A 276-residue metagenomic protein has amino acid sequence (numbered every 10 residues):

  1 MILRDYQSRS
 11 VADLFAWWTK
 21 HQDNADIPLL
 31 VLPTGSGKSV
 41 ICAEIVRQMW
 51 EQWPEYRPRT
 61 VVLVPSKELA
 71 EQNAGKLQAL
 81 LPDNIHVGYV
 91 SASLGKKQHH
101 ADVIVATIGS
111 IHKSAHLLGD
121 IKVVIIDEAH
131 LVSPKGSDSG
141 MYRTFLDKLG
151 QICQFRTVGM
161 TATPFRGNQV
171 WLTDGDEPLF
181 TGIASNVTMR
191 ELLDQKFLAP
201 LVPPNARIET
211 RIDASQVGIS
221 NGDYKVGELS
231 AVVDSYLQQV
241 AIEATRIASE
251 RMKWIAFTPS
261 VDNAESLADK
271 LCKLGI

Functional and structural regions predicted by a protein language model:
M1-V31: Conserved pre-motif I regulatory segment
D13-T19, S36-E55: Walker A/P-loop NTP-binding motif
D23-I45, I255-F257: Walker A/P-loop
S39-I41, Y56-A79, S260-D262: Conserved Walker A/P-loop ATP-binding site and its immediately adjacent core in helicase/helicase-like ATPase domains
Q78-H116: Inter-Walker segment of RecA-like/P-loop motor cores
V103-E128, V132-F145: Conserved RecA-like ASCE ATPase "motif II neighborhood" in helicase/translocase motors
L131-P203: Post-DEXD/H (motif II) to motif III coupling segment of the RecA-like Helicase ATP-binding lobe
T181-T258: Conserved interdomain linker/interface between the two RecA-like ATPase lobes of SF2 helicase motors
